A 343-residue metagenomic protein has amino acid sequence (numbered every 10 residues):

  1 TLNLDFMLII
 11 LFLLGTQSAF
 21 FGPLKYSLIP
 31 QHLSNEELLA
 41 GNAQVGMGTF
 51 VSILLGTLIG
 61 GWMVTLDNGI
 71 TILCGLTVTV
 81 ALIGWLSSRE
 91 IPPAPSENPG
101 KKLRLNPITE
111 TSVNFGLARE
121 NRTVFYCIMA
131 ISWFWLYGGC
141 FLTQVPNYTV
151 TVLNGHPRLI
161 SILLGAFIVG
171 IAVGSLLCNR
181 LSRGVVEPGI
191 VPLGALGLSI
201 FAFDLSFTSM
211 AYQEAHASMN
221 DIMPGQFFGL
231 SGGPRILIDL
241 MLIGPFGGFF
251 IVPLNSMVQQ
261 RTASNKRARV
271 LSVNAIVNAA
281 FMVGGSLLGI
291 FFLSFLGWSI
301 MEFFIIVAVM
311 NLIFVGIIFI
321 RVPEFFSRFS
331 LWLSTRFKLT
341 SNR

Functional and structural regions predicted by a protein language model:
T1, I53-T77, T151-V152, R180 (+1 more regions): Transmembrane alpha-helix termini and helix-breaking/packing motifs in multi-pass membrane transporters
T1-L11, F201-L240: Helix-loop junctions at membrane interfaces in 12-TM secondary transporters
D5-L8, T71-R89, E302-I320: Symmetry-related core transmembrane helices of the 12-TM Major Facilitator Superfamily/SLC fold
F6-T65, Y126, A130, F134-L142 (+4 more regions): Substrate-agnostic recognition of the 12-TM MFS/MFS-like secondary transporter fold
S27, Q31, C74-L103, R183 (+2 more regions): Helix-loop junctions on the cytosolic side of multi-pass membrane transporters, especially the intracellular loop
P93-A130, V152, M219-G229: Juxtamembrane intracellular "pre-TM" segments in multi-pass secondary transporters
T143-L159: Short amphipathic helix-loop junctions that connect adjacent transmembrane helices in Major Facilitator Superfamily/SLC
R180-I200, W298-F303: Cytoplasmic membrane-interface "Motif A"-like loop-to-helix N-cap segments of 12-TM Major Facilitator Superfamily
